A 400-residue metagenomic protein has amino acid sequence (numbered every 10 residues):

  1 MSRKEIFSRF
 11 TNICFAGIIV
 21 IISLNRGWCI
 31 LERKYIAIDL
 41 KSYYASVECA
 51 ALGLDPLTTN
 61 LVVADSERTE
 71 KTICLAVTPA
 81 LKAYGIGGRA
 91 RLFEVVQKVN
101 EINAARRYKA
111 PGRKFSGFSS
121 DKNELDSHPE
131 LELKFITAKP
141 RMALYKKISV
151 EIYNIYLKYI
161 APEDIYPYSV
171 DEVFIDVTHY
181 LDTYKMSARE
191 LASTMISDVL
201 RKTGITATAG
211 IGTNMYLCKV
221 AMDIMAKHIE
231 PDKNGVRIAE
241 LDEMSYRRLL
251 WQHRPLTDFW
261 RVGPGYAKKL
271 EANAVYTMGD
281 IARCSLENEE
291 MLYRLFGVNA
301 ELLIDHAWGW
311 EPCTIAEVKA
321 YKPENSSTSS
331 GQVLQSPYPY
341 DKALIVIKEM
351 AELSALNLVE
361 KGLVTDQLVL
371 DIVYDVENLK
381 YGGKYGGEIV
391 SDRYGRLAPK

Functional and structural regions predicted by a protein language model:
M1, F15, L24-N25, K233 (+3 more regions): Intrinsically disordered, low-complexity segments enriched in small/polar residues
R3-E5: Charged/polar low-complexity intrinsically disordered segments
F7-F10, F15: Aromatic (phenylalanine/tyrosine) cluster motif
C14, I18-D305, I315: Gly/Gly-Pro- and Ser/Thr-rich, intrinsically disordered tail segments characteristic of DNA damage-repair and tolerance
A37, D258, K268-K400: DNA-contacting surface of Y-family translesion DNA polymerases
